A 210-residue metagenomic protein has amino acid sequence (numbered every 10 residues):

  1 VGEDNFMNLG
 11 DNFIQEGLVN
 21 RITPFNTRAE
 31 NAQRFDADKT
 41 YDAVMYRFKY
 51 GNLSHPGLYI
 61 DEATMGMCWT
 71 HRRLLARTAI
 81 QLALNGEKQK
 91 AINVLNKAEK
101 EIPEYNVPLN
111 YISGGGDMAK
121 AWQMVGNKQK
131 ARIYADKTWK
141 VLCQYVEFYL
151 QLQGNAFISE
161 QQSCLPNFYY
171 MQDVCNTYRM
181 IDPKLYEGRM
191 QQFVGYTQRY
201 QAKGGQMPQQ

Functional and structural regions predicted by a protein language model:
V1-Q210: ER/secretory pathway lumenal C-terminal domains and tails of membrane proteins involved in glycoprotein biogenesis
